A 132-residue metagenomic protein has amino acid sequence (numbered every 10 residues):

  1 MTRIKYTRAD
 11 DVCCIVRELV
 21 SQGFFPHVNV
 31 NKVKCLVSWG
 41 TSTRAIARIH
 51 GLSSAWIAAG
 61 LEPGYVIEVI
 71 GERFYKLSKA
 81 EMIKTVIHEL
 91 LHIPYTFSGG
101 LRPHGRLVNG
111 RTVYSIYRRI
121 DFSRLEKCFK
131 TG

Functional and structural regions predicted by a protein language model:
M1-A80, T96-G132: Metalloprotease/metallohydrolase-associated module, dominated by Zn2+-dependent proteases
M82-T96: Active-site recognition of the HExxH zinc-binding catalytic motif
